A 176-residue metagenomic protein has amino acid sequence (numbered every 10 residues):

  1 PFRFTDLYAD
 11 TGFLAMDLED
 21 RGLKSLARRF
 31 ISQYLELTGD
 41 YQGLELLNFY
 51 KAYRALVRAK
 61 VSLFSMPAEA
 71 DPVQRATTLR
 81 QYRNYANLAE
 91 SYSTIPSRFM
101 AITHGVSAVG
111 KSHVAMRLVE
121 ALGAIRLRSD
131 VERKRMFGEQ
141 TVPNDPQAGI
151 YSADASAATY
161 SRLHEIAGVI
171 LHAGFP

Functional and structural regions predicted by a protein language model:
F4-T38, Y53-A70: Active-site activation/catalytic loop segments of kinase-like enzymes and analogous catalytic loops in related
Y41-Y50: All-alpha amphipathic helical-bundle segments outside canonical DNA-binding/catalytic cores that form hydrophobic
K60-T103: ATP/Mg2+ or Mg2+-diphosphate-binding catalytic cores that bind nucleotide phosphates or diphosphates via glycine-rich
V106-S107: P-loop (Walker A) phosphate-binding loop of NTP-binding proteins
K111: Conserved lysine of the Walker
V114, L118: Hydrophobic positions on the alpha1 helix immediately C-terminal to the Walker A/P-loop
E120-F175: Conserved substrate/cofactor phosphate-moiety recognition/catalytic segment in nucleotide-dependent phosphotransferases
